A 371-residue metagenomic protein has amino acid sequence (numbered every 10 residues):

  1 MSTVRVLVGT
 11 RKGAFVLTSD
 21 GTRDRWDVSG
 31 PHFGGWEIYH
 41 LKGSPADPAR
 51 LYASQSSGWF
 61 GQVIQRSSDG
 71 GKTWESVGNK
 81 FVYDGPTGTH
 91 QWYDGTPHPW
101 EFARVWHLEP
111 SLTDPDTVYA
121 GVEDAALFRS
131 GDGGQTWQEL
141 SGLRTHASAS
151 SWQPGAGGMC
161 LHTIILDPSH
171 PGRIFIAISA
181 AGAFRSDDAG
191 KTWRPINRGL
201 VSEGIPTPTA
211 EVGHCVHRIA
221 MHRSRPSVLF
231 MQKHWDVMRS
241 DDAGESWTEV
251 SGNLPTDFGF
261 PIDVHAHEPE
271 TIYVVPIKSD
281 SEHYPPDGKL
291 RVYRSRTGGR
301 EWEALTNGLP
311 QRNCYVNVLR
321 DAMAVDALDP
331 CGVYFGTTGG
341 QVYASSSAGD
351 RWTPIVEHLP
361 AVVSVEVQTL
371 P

Functional and structural regions predicted by a protein language model:
M1-P371: Extracellular glycan-interacting surfaces
